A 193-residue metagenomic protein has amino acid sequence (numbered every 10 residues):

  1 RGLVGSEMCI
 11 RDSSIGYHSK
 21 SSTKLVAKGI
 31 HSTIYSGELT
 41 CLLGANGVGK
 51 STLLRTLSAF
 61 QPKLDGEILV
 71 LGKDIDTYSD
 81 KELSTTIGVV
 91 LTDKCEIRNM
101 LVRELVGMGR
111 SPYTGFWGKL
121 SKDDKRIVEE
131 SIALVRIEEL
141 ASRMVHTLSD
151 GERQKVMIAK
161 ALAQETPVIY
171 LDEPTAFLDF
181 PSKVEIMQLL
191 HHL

Functional and structural regions predicted by a protein language model:
R1-I10: Single conserved hydrophobic/aromatic residue that forms the stacking wall/gate of nucleotide- or nucleobase-binding
L43-A45: The feature captures the beta-strand-to-loop junction immediately N-terminal to the Walker
S58: Helix-to-loop junction immediately C-terminal to a conserved catalytic motif
G66-D74, L83: Conserved ABC transporter NBD signature motif
G107, K122-L140, E165: Conserved ABC ATPase "signature" region
G118-K119, M144-L148, E152: Conserved ABC ATPase signature
I169-E173, L178: Catalytic Walker B motif of ABC-type/P-loop ATPase nucleotide-binding domains
